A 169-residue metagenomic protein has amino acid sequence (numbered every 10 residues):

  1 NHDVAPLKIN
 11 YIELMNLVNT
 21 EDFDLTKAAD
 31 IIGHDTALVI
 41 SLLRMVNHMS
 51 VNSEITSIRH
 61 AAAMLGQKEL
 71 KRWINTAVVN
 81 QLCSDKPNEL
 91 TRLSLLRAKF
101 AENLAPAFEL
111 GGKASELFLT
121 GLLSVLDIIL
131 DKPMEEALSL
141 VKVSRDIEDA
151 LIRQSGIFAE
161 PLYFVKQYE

Functional and structural regions predicted by a protein language model:
N1-E169: Conserved alpha-helical "signature site" that marks functionally important helical segments or helix/loop junctions
